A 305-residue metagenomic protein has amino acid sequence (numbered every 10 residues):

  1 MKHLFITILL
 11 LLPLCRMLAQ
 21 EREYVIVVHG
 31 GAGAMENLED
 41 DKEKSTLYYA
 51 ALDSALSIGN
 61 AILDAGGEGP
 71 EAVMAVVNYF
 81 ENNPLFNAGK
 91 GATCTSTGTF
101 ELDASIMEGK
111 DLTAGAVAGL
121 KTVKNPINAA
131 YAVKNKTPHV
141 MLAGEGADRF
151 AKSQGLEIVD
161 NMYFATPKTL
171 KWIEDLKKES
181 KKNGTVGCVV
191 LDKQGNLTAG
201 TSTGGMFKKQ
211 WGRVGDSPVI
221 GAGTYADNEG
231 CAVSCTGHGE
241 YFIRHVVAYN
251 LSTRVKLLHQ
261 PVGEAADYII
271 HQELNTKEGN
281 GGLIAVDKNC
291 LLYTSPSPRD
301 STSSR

Functional and structural regions predicted by a protein language model:
M1-R22: Bacterial Sec-dependent N-terminal signal peptides
I8-L9, G109, R299: A ubiquitous, low-specificity "background" feature that marks scattered single residues across proteins without
E21-L292: Proteins synthesized as precursors that undergo proteolytic processing into mature forms
G205, S301-T302: Well-ordered, non-transmembrane segments within structured domains
Y293-D300: Conserved small/polar residues in nucleotide/adenosyl-binding loops
